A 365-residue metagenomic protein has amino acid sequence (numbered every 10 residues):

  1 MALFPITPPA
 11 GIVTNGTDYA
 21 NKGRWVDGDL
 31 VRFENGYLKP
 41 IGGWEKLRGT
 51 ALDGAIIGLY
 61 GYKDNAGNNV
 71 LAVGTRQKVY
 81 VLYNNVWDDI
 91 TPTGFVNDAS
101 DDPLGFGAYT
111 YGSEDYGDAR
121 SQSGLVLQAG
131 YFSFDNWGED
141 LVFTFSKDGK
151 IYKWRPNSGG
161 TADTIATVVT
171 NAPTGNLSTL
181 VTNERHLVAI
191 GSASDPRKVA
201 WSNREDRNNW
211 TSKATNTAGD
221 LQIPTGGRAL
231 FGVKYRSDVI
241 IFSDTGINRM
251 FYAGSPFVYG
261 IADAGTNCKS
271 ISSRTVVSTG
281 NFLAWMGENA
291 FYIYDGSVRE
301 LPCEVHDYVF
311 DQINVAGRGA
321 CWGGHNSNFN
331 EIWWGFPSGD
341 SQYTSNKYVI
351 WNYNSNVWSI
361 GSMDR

Functional and structural regions predicted by a protein language model:
M1-S113, T174-R249, E331, G335-W351: N-terminal beta-propeller domains
A2-P8, F134, H186, P224-R365: Beta-sheet-dominated scaffold domains
W44-T50, T91, G117-Q122, D163-T170 (+2 more regions): A short beta-strand motif characteristic of beta-propeller blades
D53-G58, G117-Y131, G138, G227-A229 (+1 more regions): Signature of short aromatic-glycine-proline-rich micro-motifs recurring in repeat-based ectodomains
V86-D89, S158-I165, N208-N216, S255-I261 (+2 more regions): Beta-strand initiation motifs
F95-S133, W137: Leucine-centric amphipathic alpha-helical interface motifs
G117-L127, R155-L180: Asp-box/WD-like beta-propeller blade repeats and closely related beta-sheet repeat scaffolds
N136-I165: Hydrophobic or amphipathic alpha-helical targeting/insertion segments
